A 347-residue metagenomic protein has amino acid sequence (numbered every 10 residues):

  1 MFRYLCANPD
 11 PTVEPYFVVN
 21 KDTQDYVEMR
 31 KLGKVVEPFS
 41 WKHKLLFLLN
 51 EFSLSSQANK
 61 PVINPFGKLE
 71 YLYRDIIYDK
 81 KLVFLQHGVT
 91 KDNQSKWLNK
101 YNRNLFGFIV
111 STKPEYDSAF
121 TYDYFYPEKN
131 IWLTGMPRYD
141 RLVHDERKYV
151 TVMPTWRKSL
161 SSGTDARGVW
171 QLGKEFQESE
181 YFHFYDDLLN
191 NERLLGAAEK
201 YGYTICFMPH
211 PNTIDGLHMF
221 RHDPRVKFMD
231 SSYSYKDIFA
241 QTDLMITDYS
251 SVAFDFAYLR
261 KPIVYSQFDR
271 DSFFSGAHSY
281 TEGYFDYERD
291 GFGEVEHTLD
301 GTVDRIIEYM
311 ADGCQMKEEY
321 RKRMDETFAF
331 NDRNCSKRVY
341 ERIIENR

Functional and structural regions predicted by a protein language model:
M1-L142: Active-site and donor-binding regions of nucleotide-sugar-utilizing enzymes
A7, P137-M219, E296: Conserved catalytic-core segment of nucleotide-activated headgroup transferases in glycan assembly
P9-P15, Y201-I205, V226: A generic structural motif
V36-L45, C206, P211-F254, L259: Donor nucleotide-activated moiety binding/catalytic core segment of transferases that use nucleotide-activated donors
F52, K81, Y149, D243-L244: Structural motif
F66-H87, V169-Q177, K261-S272: A short, gly/pro- and small-residue-rich
F220-P224, Y249-T327: Catalytic binding pocket for nucleotide-activated donors in carbohydrate/polymer assembly enzymes
N331-R347: C-terminal alpha-helical cap of glycosyltransferases
